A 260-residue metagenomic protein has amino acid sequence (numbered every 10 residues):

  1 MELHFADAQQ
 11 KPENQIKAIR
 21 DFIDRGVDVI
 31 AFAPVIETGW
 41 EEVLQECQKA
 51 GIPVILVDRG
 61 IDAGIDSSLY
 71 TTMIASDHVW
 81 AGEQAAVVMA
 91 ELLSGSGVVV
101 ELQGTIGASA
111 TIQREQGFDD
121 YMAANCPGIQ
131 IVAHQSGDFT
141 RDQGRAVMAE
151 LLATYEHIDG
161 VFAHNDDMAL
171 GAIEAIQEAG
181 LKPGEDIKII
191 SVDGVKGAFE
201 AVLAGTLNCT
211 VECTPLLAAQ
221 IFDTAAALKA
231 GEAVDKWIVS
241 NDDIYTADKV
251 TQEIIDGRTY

Functional and structural regions predicted by a protein language model:
M1, A81-A85, S109-I129, Q143 (+2 more regions): Short, solvent-exposed amphipathic alpha-helices that sit in or adjacent to ligand/effector-binding or catalytic
M1-A8, V98-E101, A123-R141: Short beta-strand elements in bilobed, periplasmic/extracellular small-molecule ligand-binding domains
E2-D21, R25-V27, A33-E37, Q103-Q113 (+2 more regions): Extracytoplasmic "Venus flytrap"
H4-F5, V29-A33, P53-D58, M73-A75 (+5 more regions): Structural recognition of the beta-strand scaffold that forms the well-ordered cores of secreted hydrolase catalytic
Q15, M73-V99, Q143-R145, G194-A198 (+1 more regions): Hydrophobic alpha-helical segments within soluble ligand-binding/sensing domains
I23-R25, V29-K49, F118, V132-E200: Hydrophobic alpha-helical
T38, E42-W80, V98, G104 (+3 more regions): Flexible loop/hinge segments that line or gate small-molecule binding clefts
L102, I106-A110, Y121-G128, V132 (+1 more regions): Hinge/cleft segment of the Venus flytrap/periplasmic-binding protein
